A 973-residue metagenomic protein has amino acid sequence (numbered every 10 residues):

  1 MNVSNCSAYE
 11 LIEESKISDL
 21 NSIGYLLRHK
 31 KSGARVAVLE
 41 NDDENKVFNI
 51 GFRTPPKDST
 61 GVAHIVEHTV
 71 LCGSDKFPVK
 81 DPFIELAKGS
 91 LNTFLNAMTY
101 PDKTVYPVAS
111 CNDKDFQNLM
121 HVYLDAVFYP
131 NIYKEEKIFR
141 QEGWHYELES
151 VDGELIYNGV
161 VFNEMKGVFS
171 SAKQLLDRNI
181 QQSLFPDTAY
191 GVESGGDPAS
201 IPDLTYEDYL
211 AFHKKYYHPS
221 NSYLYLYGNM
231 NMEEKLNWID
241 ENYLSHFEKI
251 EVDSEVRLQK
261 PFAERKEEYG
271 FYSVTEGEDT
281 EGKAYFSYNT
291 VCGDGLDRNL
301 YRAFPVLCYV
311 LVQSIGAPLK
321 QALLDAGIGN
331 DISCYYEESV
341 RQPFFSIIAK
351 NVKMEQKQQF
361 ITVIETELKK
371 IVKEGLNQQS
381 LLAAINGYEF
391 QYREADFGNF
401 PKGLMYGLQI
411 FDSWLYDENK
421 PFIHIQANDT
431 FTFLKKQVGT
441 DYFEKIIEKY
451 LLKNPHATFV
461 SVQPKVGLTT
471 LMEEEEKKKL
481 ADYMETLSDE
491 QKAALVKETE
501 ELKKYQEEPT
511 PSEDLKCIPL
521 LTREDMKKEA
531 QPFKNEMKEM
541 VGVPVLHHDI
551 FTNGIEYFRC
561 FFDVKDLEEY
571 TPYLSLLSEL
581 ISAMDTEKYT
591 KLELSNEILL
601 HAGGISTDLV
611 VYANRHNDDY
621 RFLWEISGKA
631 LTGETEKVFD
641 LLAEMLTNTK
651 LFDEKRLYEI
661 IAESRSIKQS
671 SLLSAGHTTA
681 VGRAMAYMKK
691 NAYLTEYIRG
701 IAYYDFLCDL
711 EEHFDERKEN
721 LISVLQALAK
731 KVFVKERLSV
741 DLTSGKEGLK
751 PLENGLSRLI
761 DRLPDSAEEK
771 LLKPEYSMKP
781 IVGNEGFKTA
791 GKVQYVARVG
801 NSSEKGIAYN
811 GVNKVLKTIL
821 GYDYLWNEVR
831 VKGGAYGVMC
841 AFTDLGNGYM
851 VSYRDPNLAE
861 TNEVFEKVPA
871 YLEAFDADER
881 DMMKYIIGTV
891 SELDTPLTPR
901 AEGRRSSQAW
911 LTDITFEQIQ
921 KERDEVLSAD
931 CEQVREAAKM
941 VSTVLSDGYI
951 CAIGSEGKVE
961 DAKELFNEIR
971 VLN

Functional and structural regions predicted by a protein language model:
M1-V47: Non-catalytic terminal extensions that flank enzyme cores
E40-D42, N49-G51, F162, K166-S170 (+12 more regions): His/Glu-based metal-binding/catalytic segments typifying zinc-dependent metallopeptidases
N45-P55, D81-Y129, E136-E147, Q174-A199 (+11 more regions): M16 family metallopeptidases and their MPP-like homologs
V62, V66-V70, L577: Active-site His/Glu-centered metal-binding helix of metallohydrolases
F94, L210-K214, S273-E276, L319 (+12 more regions): Generic recognition of flexible, low-complexity loop/linker segments
S150-N221, Y225-Y243, F247-T275, T280-G282 (+1 more regions): Hydrophobic, small-residue-rich alpha-helical packing segments that form membrane-like cores
L210-N242, L721-L756, S946: Non-catalytic, conformational "gating/processing" segments within enzyme and secreted inhibitor domains
A211, Y223, M232-E251, E374 (+2 more regions): Extended, regular secondary-structure scaffolds
